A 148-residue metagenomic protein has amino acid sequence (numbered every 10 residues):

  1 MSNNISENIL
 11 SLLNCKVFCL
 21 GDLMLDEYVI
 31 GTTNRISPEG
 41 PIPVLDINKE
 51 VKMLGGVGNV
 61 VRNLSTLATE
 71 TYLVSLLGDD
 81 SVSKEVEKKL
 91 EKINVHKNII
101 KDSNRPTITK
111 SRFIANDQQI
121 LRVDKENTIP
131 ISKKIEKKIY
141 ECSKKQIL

Functional and structural regions predicted by a protein language model:
M1-N3, K137-K138: Short gly/ser/thr-rich secondary-structure transition/capping motifs
S2-L10, C15, P38, I42-T109: Substrate-binding N-lobe of the ribokinase-like
L12-L13, Q146-L148: Short basic/glycine-enriched coil/helix segment immediately N-terminal to the Walker B
V17-C19: Residue-level marker for buried hydrophobic side chains located in beta-strands that build the well-ordered beta-sheet
L23: Active-site metal-binding loops of divalent metal-dependent hydrolases
D26-T32: Extended acidic/charged loop-beta regions that coordinate divalent cations and stabilize anionic phosphate/carboxylate
R35: Feature captures the catalytic cores and cofactor-binding loops of soluble hydro-lyases/lyases that act on carboxylate
N98-R105, R112-Q146: Conserved phosphate-binding/catalytic loop of the ribokinase/pfkB sugar-kinase fold
